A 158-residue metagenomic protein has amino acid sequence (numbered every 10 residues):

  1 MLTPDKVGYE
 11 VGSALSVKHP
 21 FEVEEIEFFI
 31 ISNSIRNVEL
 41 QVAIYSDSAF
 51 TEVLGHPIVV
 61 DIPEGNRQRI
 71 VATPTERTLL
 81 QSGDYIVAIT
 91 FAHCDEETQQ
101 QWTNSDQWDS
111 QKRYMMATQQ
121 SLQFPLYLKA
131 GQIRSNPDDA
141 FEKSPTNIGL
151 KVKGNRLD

Functional and structural regions predicted by a protein language model:
M1-D47, D84, T90-D158: Beta-sheet-rich sandwich/jelly-roll-like modules and their strand-loop junctions
G12-A14, P57-V59, R69: Well-ordered beta-strand positions in beta-sheet-rich domains
S48, I62-E64, I89: Long, charge-rich C-terminal accessory regions
E52-G65: Solvent-exposed serine/threonine-rich low-complexity stretches and specific carbohydrate-binding patches
G65-R67, S82: Solvent-exposed, conformationally flexible loop/turn segments
R67-R77: Exposed aromatic-hydrophobic patches
R77-G83: Short Pro-Gly-centered beta-turn/loop motif in secreted/extracellular proteins
